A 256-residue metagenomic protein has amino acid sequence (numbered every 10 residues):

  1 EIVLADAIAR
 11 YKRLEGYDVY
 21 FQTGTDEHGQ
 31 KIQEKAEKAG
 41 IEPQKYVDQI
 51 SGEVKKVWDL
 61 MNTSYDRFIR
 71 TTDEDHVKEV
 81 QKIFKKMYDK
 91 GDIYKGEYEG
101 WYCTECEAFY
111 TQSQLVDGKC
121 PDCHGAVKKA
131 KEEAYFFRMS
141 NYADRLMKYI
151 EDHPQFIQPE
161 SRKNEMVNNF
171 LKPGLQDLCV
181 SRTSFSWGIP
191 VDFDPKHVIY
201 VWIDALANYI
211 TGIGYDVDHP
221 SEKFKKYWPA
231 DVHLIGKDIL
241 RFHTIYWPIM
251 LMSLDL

Functional and structural regions predicted by a protein language model:
E1-I157: N-terminal, positively charged nucleic-acid-binding surface of large information/translation enzymes
E1-T23, R70, D75-E79, A130-L256: Structured secondary-structure scaffolds
